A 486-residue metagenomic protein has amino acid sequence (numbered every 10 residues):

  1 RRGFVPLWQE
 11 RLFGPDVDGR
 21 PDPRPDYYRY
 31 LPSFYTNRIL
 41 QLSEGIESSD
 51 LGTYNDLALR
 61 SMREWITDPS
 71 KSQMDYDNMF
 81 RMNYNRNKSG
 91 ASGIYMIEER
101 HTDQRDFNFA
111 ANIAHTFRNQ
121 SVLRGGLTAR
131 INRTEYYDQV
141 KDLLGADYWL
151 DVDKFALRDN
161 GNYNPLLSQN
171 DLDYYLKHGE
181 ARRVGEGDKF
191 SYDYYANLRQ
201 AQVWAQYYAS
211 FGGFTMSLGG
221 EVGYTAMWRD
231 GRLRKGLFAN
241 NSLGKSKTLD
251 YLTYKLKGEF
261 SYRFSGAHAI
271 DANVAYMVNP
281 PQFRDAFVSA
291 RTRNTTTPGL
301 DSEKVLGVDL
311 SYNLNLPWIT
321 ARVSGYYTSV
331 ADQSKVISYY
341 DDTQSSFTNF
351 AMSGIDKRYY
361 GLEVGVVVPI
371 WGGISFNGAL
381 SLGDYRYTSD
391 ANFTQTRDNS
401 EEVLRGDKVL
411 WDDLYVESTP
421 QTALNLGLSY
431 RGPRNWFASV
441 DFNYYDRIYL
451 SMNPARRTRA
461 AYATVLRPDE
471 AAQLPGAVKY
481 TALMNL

Functional and structural regions predicted by a protein language model:
R1, L123-L127, M216-G220, L256 (+6 more regions): Transmembrane beta-strands of outer-membrane beta-barrel proteins
R1-N132, T320-R322: Outer-membrane beta-barrel domain signature, strongest for Gram-negative TonB-dependent receptors and also present
R1-P6, S92-Y136, E186-T215, L249 (+9 more regions): Outer-membrane beta-barrel transmembrane strands
R2, A129-E135, F211-G213, V222-W228 (+7 more regions): Transmembrane beta-strands of outer-membrane beta-barrel pores
G3-D18, V140-L150, F155, R232-L243 (+6 more regions): Flexible, surface-exposed loop regions and adjacent strand-edge segments of Gram-negative outer-membrane beta-barrel
G93-M96, R100, V122-S265, N392: Signature of Gram-negative outer-membrane beta-barrel scaffolds
N119, Y327-S329, T348-A455: Gram-negative outer-membrane beta-barrel transporters
D171-R183, A226-L237, T248, Y262-V308 (+4 more regions): Surface-exposed extracellular loop regions of Gram-negative outer-membrane beta-barrel proteins, predominantly
